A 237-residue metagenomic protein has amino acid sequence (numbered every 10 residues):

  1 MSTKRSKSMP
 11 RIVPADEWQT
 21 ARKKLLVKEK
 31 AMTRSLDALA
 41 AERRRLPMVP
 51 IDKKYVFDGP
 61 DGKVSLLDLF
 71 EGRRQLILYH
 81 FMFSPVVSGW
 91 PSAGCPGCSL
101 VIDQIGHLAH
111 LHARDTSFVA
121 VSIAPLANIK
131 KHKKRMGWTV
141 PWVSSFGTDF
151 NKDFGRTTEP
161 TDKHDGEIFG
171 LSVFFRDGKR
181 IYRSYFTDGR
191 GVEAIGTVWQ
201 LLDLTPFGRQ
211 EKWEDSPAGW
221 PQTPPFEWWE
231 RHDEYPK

Functional and structural regions predicted by a protein language model:
S2-R114, K131-G137, P141, T148-K237: Non-globular targeting/processing and membrane-anchoring segments
Y79-H80, F118-A124, I129, S145: Short His-Asn-centered micro-motif
